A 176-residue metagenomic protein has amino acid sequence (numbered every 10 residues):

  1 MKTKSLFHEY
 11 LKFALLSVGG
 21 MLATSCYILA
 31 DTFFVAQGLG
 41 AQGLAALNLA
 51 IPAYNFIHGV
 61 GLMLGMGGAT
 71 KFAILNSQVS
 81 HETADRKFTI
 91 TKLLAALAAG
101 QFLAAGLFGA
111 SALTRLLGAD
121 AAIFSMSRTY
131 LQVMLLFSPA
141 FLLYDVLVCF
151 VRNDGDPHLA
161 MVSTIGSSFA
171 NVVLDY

Functional and structural regions predicted by a protein language model:
M1-S17, F72-P139: Short alpha-helical transmembrane segments in multi-pass integral membrane proteins
F7-C26, A30, A53-V60, L136 (+1 more regions): Residue-level signal for short hydrophobic patches within transmembrane helices of multi-pass membrane transporters
S17, M21, F33, T70 (+3 more regions): Transmembrane alpha-helix boundary and packing residues in multipass membrane permease domains and related
T32, A41-L44, H81, A110 (+1 more regions): Membrane-helix interface/capping residues of multi-pass secondary transporters
V35-N55, A122-M126: Interfacial/gating helices of multi-pass transporter permease domains
A36-Q37, I74, R115-L116, T129 (+2 more regions): Transmembrane helix-loop junction
A46-A104, F141-A160: Small-residue-rich hydrophobic transmembrane alpha-helices
G106, L159-Y176: Alpha-helical transmembrane segments of multi-pass membrane transporters and transport-associated inner-membrane enzymes
